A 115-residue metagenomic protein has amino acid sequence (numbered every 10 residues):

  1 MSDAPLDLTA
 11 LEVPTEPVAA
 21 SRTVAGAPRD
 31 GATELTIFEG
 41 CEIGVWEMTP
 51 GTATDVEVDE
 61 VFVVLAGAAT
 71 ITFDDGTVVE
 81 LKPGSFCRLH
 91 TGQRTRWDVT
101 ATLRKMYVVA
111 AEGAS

Functional and structural regions predicted by a protein language model:
M1-G44: A short, N-terminal "cap"/entry segment at the start of jelly-roll beta-barrel domains of the cupin/DSBH fold
E12-P14, P50, P83-R88: A short, sequence-level motif marking secondary-structure junctions
L35, A53, V78-V79, C87: Short secondary-structure boundary/capping segments
I37-E57, H90-T91: Conserved short histidine dyad/triad with adjacent acidic residue
E39, D74-D75, T100: Short strand-coil-strand connectors
D55-P83: A short beta-strand-loop-beta hairpin characteristic of the jelly-roll/cupin
V78, T91-A114: Ligand-binding loop in jelly-roll beta-barrel domains
